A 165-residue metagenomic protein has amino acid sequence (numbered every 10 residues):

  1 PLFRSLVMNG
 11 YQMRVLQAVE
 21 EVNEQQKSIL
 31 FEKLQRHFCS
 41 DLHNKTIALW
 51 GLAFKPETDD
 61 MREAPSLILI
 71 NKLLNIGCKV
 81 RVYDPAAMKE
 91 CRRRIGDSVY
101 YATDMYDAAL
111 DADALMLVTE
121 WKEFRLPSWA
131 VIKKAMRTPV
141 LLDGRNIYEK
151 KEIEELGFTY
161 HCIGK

Functional and structural regions predicted by a protein language model:
P1-K165: Structural/interface elements that position substrates and couple domains in central-metabolism enzymes
